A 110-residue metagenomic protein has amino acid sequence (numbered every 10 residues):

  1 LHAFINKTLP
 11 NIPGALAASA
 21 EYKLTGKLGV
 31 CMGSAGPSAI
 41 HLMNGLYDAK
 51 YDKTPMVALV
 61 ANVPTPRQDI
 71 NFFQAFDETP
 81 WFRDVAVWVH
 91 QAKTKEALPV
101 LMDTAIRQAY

Functional and structural regions predicted by a protein language model:
L1-Y110: N-terminal alpha/beta PP-like core and its mobile active-site loop of ThDP/TPP-dependent enzymes
